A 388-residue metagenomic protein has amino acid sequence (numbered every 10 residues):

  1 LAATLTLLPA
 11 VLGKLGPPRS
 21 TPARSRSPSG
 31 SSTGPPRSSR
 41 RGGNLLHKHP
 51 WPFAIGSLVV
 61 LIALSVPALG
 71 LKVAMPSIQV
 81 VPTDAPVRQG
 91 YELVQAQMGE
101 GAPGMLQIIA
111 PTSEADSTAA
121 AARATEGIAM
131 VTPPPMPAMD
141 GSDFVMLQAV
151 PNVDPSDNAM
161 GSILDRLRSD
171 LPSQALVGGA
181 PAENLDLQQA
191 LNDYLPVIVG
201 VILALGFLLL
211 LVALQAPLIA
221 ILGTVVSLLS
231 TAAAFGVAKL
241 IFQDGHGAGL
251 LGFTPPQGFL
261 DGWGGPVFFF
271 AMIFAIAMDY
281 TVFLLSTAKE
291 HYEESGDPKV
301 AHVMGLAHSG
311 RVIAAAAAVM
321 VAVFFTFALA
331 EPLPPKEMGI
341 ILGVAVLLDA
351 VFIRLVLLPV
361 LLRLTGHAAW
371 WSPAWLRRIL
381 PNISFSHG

Functional and structural regions predicted by a protein language model:
L1-V73, P181-G388: Membrane-embedded transmembrane helical bundles of large multi-pass transporters/channels
K72-L250, L260, P334: Structured non-transmembrane domains adjacent to transmembrane bundles in polytopic membrane proteins
